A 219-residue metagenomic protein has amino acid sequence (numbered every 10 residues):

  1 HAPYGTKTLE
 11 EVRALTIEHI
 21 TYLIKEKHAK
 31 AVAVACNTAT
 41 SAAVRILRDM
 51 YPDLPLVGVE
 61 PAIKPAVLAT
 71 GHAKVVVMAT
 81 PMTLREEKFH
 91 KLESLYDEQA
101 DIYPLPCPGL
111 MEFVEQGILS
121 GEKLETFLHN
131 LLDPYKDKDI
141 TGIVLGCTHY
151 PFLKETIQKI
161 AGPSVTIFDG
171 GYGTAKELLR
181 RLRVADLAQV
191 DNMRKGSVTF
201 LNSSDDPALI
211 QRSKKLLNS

Functional and structural regions predicted by a protein language model:
H1-S219: Non-catalytic structural scaffold of enzyme domains
